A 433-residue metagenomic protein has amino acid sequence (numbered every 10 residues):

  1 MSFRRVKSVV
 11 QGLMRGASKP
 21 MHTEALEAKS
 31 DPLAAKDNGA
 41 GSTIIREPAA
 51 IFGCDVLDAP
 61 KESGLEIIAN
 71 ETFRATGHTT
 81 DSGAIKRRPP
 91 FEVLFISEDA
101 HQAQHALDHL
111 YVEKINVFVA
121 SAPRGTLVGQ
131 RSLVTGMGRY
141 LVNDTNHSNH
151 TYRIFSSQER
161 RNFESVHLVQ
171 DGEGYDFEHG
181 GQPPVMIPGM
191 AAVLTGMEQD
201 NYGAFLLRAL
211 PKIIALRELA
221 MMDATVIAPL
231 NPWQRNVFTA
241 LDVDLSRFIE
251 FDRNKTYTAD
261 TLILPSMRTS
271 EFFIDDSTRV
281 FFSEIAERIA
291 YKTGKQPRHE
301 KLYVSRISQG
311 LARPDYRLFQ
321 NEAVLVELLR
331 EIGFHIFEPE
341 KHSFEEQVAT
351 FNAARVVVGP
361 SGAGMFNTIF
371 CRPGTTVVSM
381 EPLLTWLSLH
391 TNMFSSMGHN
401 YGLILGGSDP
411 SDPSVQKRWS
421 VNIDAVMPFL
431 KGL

Functional and structural regions predicted by a protein language model:
S2-L433: The feature primarily captures lumenal catalytic ectodomains of type II secretory-pathway glycosyltransferases
